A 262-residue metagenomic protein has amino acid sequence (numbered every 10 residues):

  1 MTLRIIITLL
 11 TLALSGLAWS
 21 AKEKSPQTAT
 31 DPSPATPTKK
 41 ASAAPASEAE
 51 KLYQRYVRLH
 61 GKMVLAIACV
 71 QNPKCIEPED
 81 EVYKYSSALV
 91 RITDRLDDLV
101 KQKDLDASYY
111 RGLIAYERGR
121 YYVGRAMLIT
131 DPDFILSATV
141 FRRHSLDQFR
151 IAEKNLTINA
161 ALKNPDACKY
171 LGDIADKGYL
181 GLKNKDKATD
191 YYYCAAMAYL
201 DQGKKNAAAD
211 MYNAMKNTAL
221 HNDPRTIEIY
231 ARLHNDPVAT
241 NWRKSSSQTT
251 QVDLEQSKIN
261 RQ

Functional and structural regions predicted by a protein language model:
A21-V90: N-terminal leader/linker segments that initiate helical-solenoid repeat arrays
A46, Y53, H60, Y109 (+4 more regions): TPR/TPR-like alpha-solenoid signature
C69, I114-G124, I129, Y170-K177 (+2 more regions): Hydrophobic face of amphipathic alpha-helices that form TPR/SEL1-like repeat modules and related alpha-solenoid
Y83-S87, K101, Y121-D147, A161-L162 (+3 more regions): Short coil/turn and helix-start
L89-I92, S145, A152, A188 (+1 more regions): Single-residue signature of alpha-solenoid repeat helices
T93-L96, F149, L156, Y192 (+1 more regions): Hydrophobic/aromatic packing residues within the alpha-helices of TPR/SEL1-like helical repeat arrays
K103-D104, S108-R111, A115-R118, I129-T130 (+7 more regions): Short helix-capping/linker turns of helical repeat alpha-solenoids
A207-Q262: Terminal, low-structured helical/coil segments at or just beyond the last alpha-helical repeat
